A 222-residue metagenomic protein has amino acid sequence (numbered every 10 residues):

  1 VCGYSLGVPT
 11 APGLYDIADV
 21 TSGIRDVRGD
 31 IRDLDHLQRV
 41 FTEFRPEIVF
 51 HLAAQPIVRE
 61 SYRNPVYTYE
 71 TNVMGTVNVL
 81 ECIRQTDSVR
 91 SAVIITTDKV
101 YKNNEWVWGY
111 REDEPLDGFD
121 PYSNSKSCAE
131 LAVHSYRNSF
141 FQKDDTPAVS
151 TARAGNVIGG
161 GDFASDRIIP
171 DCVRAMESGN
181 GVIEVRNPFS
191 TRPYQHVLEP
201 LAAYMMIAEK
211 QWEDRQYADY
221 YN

Functional and structural regions predicted by a protein language model:
V1-G160, A202, A208: N-terminal Rossmann-like NAD(P)+-binding domain of SDR-like oxidoreductases, especially those catalyzing
I17, R59, D113, I169 (+1 more regions): Residue-level detector of functional hotspots within protein domains
T21-G23, V89, T146, N180-V182 (+2 more regions): A structure-centric signal for secondary-structure junctions around beta-strands
D26, T71, I158-D166, P188-A202 (+1 more regions): Substrate-binding strand-loop-helix patch in Rossmann-like NAD(P)-dependent oxidoreductase/epimerase domains
E47, P56, G181-I183, R192: Glycine-centered loop/turn positions within well-structured domains that cap or flank conserved ligand/cofactor-binding
T76, S165, I169-P170: Amphipathic alpha-helical segments in well-structured domains
P170-I183, Y194-N222: Alpha-helical substrate-binding/gating segment
